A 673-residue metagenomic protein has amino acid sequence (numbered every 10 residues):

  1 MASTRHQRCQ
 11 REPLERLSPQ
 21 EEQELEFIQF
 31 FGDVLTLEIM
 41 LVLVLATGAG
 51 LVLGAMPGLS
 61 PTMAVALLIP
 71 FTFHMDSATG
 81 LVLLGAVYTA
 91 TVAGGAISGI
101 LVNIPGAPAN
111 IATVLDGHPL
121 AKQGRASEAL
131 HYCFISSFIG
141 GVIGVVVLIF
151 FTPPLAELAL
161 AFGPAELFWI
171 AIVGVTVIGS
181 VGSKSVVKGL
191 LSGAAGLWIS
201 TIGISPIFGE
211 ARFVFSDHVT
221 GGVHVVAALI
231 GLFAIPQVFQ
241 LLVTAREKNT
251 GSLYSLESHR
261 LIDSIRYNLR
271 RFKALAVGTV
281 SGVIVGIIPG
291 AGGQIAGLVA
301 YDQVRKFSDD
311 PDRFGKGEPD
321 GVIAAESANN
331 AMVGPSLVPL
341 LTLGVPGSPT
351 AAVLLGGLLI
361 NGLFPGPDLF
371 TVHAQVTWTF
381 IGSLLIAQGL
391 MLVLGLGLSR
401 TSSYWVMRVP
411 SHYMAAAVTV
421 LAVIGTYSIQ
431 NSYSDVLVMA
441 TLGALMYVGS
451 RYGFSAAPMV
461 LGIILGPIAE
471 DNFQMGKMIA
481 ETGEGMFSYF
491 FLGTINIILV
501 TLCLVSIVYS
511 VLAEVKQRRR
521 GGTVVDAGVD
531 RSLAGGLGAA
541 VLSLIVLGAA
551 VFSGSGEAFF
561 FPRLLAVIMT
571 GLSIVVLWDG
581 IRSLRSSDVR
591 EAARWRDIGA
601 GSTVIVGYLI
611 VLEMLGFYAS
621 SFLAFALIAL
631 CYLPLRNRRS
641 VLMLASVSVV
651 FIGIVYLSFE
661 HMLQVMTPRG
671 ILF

Functional and structural regions predicted by a protein language model:
E21-A78, P153, E157-L160, R212-E318 (+2 more regions): Helix-loop-helix hairpins and the membrane-proximal interhelical loops of multi-pass alpha-helical transport proteins
T47-P61, T91-N103, I178-S183, T279-P289 (+4 more regions): Transmembrane alpha-helix interface/packing and boundary motifs in multi-pass membrane proteins, characterized by
V52-T62, I100-I111, G144-V147, V285-I295 (+5 more regions): Short helix-coil transition sites and intra-membrane helix breaks within transmembrane domains of multi-pass
P61-F71, G99-P119, F150, G193-A194 (+7 more regions): Re-entrant/interfacial helical elements at transmembrane boundaries that shape and gate the permeation pathway
V65-V87, G556-G571: Loop-to-helix transition at the N-terminal end of transmembrane alpha-helices
A78-V82, P119-S136, D309-D320, A352 (+2 more regions): Membrane-interface alpha-helices at helix entry/exit sites of multi-pass transporters
H131-V243, I360-L502, V511: Membrane-embedded alpha-helical modules
I495, S510-M614, Y632-F673: Flexible extramembrane loops and terminal tails that flank transmembrane helices in small membrane-associated subunits
